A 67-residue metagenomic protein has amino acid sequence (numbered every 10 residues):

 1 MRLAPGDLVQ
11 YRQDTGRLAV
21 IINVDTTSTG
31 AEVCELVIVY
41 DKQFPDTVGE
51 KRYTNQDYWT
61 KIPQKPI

Functional and structural regions predicted by a protein language model:
M1-Q13: Short coil-to-beta transition motif at edge beta-strands of beta-rich domains
M1-R2, D25-S28: Short, surface-exposed secondary-structure edge patches
L8-Q10, L18-V20, E35-V37: Ordered hydrophobic segments in well-structured contexts
G16-T26: Short beta-strand-centered aromatic/proline hotspots
S28-E35: A generic structural signal for beta-strand entry/edge sites
E35, V39-I67: Intrinsically disordered, low-complexity, charged/polar segments
